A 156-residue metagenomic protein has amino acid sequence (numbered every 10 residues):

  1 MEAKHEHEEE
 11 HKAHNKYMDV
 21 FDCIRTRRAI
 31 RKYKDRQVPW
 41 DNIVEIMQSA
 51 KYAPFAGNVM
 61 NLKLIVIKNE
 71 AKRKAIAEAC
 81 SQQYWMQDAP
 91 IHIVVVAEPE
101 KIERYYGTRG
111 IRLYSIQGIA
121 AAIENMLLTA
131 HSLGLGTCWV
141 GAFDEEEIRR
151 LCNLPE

Functional and structural regions predicted by a protein language model:
M1-N42: Specificity-determining recognition surfaces
Q48, Y52-A122: Glycine/small-residue-rich phosphate/adenosyl-binding loop
I123-L127, H131: Acidic, metal-associated active-site segment
G134: Structured binding elements
T137-G141: Short beta-strand segments at enzyme active-site cores
E147-E156: Short, electropositive alpha-helical surface patch
